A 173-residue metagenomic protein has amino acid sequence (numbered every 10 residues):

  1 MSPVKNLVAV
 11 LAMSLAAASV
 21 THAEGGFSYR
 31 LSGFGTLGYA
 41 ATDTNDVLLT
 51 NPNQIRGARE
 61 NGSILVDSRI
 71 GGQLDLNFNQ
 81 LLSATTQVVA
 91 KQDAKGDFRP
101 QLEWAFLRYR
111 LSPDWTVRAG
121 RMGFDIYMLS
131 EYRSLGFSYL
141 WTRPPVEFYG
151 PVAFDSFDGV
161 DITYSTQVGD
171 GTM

Functional and structural regions predicted by a protein language model:
M1-N6: Positively charged n-region of N-terminal signal peptides that target proteins for export
L7, L11-S63: Outer-membrane beta-barrel biogenesis signature
G25-A41, N61-M173: Outer membrane beta-barrel
